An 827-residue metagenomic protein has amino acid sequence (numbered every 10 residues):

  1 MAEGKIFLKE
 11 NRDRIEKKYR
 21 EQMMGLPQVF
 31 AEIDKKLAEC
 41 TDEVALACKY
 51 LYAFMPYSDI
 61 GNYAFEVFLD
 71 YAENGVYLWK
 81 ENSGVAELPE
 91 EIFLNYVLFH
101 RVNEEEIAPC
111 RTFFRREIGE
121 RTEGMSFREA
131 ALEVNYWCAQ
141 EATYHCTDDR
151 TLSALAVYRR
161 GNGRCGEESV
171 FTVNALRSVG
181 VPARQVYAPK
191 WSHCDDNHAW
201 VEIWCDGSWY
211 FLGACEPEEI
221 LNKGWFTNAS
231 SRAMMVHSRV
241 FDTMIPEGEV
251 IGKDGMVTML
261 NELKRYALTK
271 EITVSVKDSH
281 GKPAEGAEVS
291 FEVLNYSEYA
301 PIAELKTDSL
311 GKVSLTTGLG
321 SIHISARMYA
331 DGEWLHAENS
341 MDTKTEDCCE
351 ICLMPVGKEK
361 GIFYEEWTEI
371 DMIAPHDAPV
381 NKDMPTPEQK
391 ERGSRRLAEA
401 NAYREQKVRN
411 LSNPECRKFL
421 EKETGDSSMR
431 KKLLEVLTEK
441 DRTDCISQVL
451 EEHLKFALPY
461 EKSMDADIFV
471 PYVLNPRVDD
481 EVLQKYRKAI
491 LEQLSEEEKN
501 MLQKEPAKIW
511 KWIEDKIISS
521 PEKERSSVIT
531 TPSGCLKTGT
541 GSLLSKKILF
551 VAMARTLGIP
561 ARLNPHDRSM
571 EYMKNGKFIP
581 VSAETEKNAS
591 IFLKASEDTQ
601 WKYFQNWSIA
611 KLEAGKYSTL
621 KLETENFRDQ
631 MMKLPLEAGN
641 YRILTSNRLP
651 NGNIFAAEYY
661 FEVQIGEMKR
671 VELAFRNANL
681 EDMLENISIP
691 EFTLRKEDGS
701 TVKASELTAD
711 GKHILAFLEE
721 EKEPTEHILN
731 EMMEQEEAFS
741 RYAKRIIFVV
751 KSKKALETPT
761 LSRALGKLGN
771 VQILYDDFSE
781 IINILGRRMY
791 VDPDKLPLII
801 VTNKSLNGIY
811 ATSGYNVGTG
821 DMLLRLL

Functional and structural regions predicted by a protein language model:
A2, R116-Y136, H145-L155, R160-K253 (+8 more regions): Hydrophobic/aromatic-rich core segments of domains that either
E3-R160, E388-T538, I548: Secondary-structure boundary elements
K270-G281, A589-T599: A short, amphipathic beta-strand motif
N295-T317, L335, A614-M631: Short, acidic Ser/Thr/Gly-rich low-complexity loop/linker segments typical of extracellular and cell-surface proteins
S309-S325, Y329-G332, S340-M341, E625-N651 (+2 more regions): Short Pro-Gly-centered beta-turn/loop motif in secreted/extracellular proteins
D331-V356, L649-R676: Structured interaction patches on ligand/partner-binding surfaces of diverse proteins
A704-L729, R745-V749: Short active-site neighborhood of thiol/selenol oxidoreductases, capturing the structured segment around
S762-L796: Short, internal strand/loop/helix patches that form the active-site neighborhood or redox-interaction surface
